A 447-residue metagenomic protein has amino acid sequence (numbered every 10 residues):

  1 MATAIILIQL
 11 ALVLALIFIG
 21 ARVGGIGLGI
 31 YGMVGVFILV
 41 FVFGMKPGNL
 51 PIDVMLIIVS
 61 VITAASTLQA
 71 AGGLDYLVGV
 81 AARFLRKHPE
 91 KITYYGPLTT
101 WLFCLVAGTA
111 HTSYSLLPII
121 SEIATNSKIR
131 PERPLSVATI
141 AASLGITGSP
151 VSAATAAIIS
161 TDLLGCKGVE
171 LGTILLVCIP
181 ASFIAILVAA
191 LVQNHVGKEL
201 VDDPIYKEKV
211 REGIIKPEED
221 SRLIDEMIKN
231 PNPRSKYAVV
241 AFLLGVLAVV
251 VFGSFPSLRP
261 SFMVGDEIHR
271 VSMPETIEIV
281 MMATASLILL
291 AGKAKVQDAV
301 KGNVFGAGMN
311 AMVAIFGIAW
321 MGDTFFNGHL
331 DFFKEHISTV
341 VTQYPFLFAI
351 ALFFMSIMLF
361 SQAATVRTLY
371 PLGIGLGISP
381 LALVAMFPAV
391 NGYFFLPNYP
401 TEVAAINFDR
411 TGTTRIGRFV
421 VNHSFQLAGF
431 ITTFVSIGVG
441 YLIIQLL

Functional and structural regions predicted by a protein language model:
M1-A65, P204-D323, L427-L447: Hydrophobic transmembrane alpha-helices of multi-pass small-molecule transporters
I19-A21, I30-V34, V40-F41, M45-P134 (+2 more regions): Membrane-embedded alpha-helical segments and adjacent helix-loop junctions characteristic of multi-pass solute
D53-I62, I174-A189, I268-M281, A382-L396: Alpha-helical transmembrane segments
I62-S66, G96-T112, V137-P150, C178-V188 (+4 more regions): Helix-loop-helix module between adjacent transmembrane segments
S121-I215, I224-Y237, S379-A389, A404-L447: Membrane-core helix-loop-helix motifs of multi-pass transport proteins
P150-L163, S254-F262, M321, F325-L330: Membrane-helix interface motif
S160-L164, P260-I268, K334-V340: Membrane-interfacial helical/loop segments at transmembrane boundaries in membrane proteins
Q362-A363, P397, E402-N407: Terminal transmembrane helical module of multi-pass membrane proteins
